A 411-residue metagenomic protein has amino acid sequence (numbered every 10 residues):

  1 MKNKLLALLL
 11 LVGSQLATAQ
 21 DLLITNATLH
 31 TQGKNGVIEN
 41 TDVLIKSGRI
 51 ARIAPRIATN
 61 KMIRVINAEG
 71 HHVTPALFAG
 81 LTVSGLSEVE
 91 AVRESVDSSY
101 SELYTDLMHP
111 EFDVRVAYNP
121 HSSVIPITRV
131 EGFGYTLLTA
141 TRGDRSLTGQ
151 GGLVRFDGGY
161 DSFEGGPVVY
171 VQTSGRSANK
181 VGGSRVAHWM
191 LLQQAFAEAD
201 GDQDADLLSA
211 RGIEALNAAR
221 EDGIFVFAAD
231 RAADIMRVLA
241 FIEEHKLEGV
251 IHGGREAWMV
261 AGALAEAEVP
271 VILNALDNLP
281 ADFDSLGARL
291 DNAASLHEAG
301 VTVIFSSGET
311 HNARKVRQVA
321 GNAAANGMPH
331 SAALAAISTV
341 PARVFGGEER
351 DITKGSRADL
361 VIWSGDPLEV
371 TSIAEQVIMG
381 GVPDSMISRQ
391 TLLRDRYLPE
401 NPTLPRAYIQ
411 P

Functional and structural regions predicted by a protein language model:
K2-L8: Sec-dependent signal peptide recognition, specifically the positively charged N-region followed immediately by
L9-T18: Hydrophobic h-region of N-terminal signal peptides that target proteins for export in Gram-negative bacteria
L22-I24, T59-R115: Replace "His-x-His-based motif
A27, T31-G33, T41, K354-Y397: C-terminal cap of metal-dependent C-N hydrolases
L29, G33-T74: Histidine-rich, glycine-flanked metal-binding segment
V89-E90, D97-L103, E111, I224 (+3 more regions): His/Asp/Glu-enriched, well-ordered alpha-helical/loop segment that forms or immediately abuts the divalent-metal
H121-V124, R129-G249, I373, M379 (+1 more regions): Polyanionic/metal-chelating signatures
I242-E248, A265-I272, G300-T302: Glycine-enriched alpha-helix->loop->beta-strand junction motifs that scaffold or abut catalytic
